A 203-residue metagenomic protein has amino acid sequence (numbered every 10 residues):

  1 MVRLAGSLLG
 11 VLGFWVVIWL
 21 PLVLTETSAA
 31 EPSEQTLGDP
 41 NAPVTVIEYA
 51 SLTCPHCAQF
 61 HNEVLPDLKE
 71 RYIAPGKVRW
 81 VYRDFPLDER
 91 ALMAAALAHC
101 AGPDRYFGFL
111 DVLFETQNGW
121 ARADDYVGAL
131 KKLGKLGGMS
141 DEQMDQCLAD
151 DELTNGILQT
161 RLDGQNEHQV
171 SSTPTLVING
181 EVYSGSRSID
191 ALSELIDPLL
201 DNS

Functional and structural regions predicted by a protein language model:
V2-L87, L158-N166, L200-S203: Extracytoplasmic thiol/disulfide redox context detector
L4, S51, L65, K132-S203: C-terminal cap of thioredoxin/glutaredoxin-like
P32-S33, I47, G76, D88 (+6 more regions): Generic signal for short, ordered secondary-structure residues within or immediately flanking folded domains
A50-L52, A58-K135: Structural alpha/beta surface segment adjacent to cysteine/selenocysteine redox centers across thiol/disulfide enzymes
